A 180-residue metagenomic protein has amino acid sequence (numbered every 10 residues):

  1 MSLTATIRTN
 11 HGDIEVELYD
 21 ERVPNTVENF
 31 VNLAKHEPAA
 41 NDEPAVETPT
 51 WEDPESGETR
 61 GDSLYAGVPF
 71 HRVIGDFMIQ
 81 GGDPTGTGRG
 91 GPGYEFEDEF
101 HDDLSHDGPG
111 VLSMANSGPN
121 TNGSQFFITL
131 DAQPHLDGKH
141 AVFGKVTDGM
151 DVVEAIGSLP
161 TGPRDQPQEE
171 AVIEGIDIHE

Functional and structural regions predicted by a protein language model:
M1-E180: Cyclophilin-like peptidyl-prolyl cis-trans isomerases
